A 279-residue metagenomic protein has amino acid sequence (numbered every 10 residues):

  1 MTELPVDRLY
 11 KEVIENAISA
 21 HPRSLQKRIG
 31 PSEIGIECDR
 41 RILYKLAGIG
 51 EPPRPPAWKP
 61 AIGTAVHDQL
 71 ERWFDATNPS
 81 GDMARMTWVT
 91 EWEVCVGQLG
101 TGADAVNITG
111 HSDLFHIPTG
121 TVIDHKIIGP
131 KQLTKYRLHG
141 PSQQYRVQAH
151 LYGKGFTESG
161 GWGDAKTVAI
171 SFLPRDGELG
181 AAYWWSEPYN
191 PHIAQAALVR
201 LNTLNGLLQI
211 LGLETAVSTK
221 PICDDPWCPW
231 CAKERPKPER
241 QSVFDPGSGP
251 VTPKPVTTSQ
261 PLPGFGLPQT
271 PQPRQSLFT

Functional and structural regions predicted by a protein language model:
M1-T121, G129, K135, T279: Metal-dependent nuclease catalytic cores that hydrolyze phosphodiester bonds in DNA/RNA, characterized by
T2-V6, K154-T279: Metal-dependent nuclease catalytic regions and adjoining charged, substrate-binding loops involved in nucleic-acid end
I36, D68, H150, P226-P229: Active-site-proximal helix/loop capping residues that flank conserved catalytic or ligand/cofactor
L46, Q69, E93, K126 (+2 more regions): Structured loops at beta-to-helix junctions and adjacent beta-edge loops in soluble globular domains
W88-G206: Mg2+/Mn2+-dependent nuclease catalytic core
